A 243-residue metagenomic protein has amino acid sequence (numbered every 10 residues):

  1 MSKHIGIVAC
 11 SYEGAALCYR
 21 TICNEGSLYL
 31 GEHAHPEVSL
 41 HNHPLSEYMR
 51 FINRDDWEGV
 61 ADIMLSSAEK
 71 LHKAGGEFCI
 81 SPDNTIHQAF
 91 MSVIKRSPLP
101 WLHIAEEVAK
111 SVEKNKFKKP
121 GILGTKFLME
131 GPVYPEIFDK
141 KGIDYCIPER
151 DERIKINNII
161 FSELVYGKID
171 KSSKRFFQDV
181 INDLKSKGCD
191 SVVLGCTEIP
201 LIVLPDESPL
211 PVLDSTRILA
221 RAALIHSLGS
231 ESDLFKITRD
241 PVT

Functional and structural regions predicted by a protein language model:
M1-T243: Non-catalytic structural scaffold of enzyme domains
